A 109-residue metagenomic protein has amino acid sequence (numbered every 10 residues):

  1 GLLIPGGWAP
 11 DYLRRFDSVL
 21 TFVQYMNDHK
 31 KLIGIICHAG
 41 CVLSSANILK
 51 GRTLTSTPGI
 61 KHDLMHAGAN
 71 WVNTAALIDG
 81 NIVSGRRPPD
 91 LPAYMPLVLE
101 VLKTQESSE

Functional and structural regions predicted by a protein language model:
G1-E109: Active-site-adjacent pocket-lining segments in enzyme domains
